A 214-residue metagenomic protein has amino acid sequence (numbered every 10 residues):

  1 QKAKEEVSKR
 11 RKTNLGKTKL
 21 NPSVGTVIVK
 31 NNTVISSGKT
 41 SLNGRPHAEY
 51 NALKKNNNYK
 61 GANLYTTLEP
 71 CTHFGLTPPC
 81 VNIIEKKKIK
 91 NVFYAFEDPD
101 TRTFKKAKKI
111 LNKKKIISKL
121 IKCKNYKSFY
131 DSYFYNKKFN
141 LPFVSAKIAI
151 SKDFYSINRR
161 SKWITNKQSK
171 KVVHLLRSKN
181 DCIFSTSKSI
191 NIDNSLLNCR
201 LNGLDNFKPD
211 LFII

Functional and structural regions predicted by a protein language model:
Q1-K17, N31, K60, F74-I214: Zinc-dependent deaminase
K17-V27, G61-A62: Acidic, glycine-enriched active-site microenvironments
K19-N21, H47, N206: A generic fold-level signal
P22-V24, I35, V144-A146: Short loop/turn microsegments at loop-to-beta-strand junctions
V24, K39, P46-H47, L64-I83: Local cysteine-cluster metal-coordination motifs and their immediate loop/turn environment, predominantly Fe-S cluster
G25-V27, G38-K39, E69, A149 (+2 more regions): Anionic group-transfer/hydrolysis microenvironments
T26-K30, V34-K54, K122: N-terminal beta-alpha supersecondary unit
N56-N58: Glycine-rich helix-loop-beta junction characteristic of Rossmann-like nucleotide cofactor-binding loops
